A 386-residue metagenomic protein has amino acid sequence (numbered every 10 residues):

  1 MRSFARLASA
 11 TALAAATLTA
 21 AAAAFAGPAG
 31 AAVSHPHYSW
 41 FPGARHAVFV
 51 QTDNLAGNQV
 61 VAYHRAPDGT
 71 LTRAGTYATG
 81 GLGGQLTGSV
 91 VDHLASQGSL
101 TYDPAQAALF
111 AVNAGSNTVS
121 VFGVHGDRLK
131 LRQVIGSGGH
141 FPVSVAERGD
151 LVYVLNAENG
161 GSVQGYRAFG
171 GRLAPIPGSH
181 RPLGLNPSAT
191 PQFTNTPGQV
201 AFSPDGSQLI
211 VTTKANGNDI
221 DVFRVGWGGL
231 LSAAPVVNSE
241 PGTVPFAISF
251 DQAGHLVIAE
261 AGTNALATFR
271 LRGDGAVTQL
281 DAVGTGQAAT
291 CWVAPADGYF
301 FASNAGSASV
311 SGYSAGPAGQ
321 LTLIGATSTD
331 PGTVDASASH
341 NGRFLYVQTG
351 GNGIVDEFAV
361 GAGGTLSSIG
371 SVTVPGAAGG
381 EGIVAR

Functional and structural regions predicted by a protein language model:
M1-A32: Secretory targeting and sorting signals
S39-G43, G81-Y102, S137-L151, L183-G206 (+4 more regions): Beta-rich, blade/repeat-based domains predominating in secreted/periplasmic proteins but also intracellular
Q51-N54, D103-P104, A111-G115, V154-N159 (+7 more regions): Conserved beta-strand positions in repeat-built beta-propeller and related beta-rich domains
G57-V60, N117-V119, G160-V163, G217-I220 (+3 more regions): Structural signal for beta-propeller blades
Y63-L71, F122-D127, G165-A174, V222-L230 (+3 more regions): Short loop/turn segments immediately following beta-strands, especially the blade-tip and inter-blade linker loops
L71-G81, K130-G136, A174-L185, S232-S239 (+3 more regions): Beta-propeller fold detector
G161-F250, A259: Solenoidal tandem-repeat scaffolds enriched in leucines and small polar residues
G350-R386: Blade-level signature of beta-propeller repeat domains, shared across WD40, Kelch, NHL, RCC1 and BNR/Asp-box propellers
